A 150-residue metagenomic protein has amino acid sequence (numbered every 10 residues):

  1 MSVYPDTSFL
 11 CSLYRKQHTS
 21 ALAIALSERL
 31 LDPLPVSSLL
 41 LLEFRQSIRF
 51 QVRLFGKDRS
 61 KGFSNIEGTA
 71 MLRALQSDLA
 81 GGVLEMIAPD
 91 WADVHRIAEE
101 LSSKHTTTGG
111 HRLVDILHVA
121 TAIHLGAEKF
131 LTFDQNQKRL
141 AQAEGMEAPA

Functional and structural regions predicted by a protein language model:
M1-F63, Q135, E144-E147: Short, well-structured N-terminal submotif of metal-dependent ribonuclease cores
P35, I87, F130, A148-P149: A local structural micro-motif
L40-E43, E67, M71, V94: Hydrophobic/aromatic residues within well-ordered alpha-helical segments
I48, V52, S102-H105, T121 (+1 more regions): Short, well-ordered alpha-helical segments in soluble proteins
L54-I87: Helix-adjacent hinge/juxtasegments
G81-Q135, R139: Active-site neighborhoods of divalent-metal-dependent phosphate/nucleic-acid chemistry enzymes
